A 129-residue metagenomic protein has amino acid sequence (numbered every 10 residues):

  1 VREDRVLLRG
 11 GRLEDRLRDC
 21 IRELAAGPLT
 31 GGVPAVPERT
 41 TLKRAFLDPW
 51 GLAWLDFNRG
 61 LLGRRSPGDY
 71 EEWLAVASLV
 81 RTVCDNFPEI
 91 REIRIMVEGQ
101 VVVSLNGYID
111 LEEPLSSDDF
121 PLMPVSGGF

Functional and structural regions predicted by a protein language model:
V1-F129: Bimodal "functional hotspot" detector
